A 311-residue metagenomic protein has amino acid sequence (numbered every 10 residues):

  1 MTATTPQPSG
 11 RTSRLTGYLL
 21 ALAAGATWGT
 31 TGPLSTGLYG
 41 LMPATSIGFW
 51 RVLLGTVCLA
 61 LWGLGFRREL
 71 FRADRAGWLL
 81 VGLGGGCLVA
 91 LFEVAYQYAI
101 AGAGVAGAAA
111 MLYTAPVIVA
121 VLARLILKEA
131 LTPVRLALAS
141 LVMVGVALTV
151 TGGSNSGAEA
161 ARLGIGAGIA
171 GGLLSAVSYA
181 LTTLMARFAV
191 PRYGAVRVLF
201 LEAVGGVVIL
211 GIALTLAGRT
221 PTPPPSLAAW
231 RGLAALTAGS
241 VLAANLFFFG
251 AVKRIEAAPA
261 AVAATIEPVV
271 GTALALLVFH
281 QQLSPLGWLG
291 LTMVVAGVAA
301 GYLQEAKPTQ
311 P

Functional and structural regions predicted by a protein language model:
T2, G40-L91, I118, L141 (+5 more regions): Transmembrane alpha-helices of multi-pass small-molecule transport proteins
T2-F49, L53-V57, L83, C87 (+2 more regions): Glycine-/small-residue-enriched transmembrane alpha-helix faces in small-molecule transporters and effluxers
S13-Y18, L41-F49, A73-L79, T151-S178 (+2 more regions): Juxtamembrane helix-entry segments on the extracytoplasmic side of multipass membrane proteins
Y18-L22, R75-L83, L131-V144, Y193-A203: Cytoplasmic-side transmembrane-helix entry/capping segments in multi-pass membrane proteins
G25, W50, E93, G107-T114 (+2 more regions): Helix-helix packing/entry segments at the starts of transmembrane helices
T27-G32, A60, F66-A106, L112 (+2 more regions): Specific transmembrane alpha-helical segments of multi-pass solute transporters/efflux pumps, especially DMT/EamA
S46-V57, Y96-A130, R135, S175 (+1 more regions): Specific alpha-helical transmembrane segments that line the substrate/conduction pathway and gating interfaces
L59, L131-S154, L210, T265 (+2 more regions): Hydrophobic transmembrane alpha-helices of multi-pass small-molecule transport proteins
